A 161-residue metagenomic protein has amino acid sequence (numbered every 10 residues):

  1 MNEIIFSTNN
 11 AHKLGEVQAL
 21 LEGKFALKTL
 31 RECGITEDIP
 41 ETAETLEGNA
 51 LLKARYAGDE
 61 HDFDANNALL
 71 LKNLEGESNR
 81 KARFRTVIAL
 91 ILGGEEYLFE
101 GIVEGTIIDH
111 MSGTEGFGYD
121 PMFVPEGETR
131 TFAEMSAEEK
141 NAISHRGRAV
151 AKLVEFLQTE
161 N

Functional and structural regions predicted by a protein language model:
N2-I5, A11-N161: Anionic-ligand binding patches
